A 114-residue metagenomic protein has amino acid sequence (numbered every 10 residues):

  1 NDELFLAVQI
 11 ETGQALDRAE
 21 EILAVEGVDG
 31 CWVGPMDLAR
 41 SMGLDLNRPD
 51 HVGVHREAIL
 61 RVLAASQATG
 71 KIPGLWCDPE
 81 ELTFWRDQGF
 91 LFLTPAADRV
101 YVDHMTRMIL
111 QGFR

Functional and structural regions predicted by a protein language model:
N1-R114: Expand to "…catalyze enediolate/carbanion chemistry for C-C bond making/breaking, isomerization, decarboxylation
